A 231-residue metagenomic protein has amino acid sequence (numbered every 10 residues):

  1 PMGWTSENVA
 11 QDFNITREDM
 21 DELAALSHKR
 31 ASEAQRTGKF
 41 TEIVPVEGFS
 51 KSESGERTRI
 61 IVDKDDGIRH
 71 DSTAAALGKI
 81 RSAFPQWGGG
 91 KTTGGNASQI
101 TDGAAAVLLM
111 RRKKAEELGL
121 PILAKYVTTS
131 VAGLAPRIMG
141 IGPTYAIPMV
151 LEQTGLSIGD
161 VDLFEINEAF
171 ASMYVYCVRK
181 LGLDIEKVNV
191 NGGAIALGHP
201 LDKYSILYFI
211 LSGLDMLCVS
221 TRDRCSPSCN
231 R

Functional and structural regions predicted by a protein language model:
P1-F13: Glycine-rich loop/linker segments at domain edges
W4, K29, A75, A106 (+3 more regions): Short, contiguous clusters of charged residues that form electrostatic/catalytic patches at enzyme active sites, used
W4-E7, K39, V44-V46, S54 (+1 more regions): Active-site pocket-lining segment
Q11-N14, E18-A25, G89-A105, V127-Q153 (+4 more regions): Active-site pocket-shaping loop/turn-to-helix segments
T16-E18, I122, S157-D162, D184 (+1 more regions): Helix N-cap / loop-to-helix initiation motif
D19-E117, I122, K180, I185-K187: N-terminal extracellular/periplasmic Venus flytrap/periplasmic-binding protein-like
K113-L123, G155-I158, D215-R224: Phosphate-handling active-site elements
